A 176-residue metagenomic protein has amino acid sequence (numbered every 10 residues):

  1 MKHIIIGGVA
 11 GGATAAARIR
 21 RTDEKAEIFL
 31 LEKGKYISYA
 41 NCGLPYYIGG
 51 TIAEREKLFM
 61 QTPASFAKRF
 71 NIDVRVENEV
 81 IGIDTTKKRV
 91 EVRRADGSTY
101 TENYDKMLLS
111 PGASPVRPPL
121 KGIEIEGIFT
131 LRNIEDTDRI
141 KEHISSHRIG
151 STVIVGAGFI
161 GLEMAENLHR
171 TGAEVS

Functional and structural regions predicted by a protein language model:
M1-D73, N167-S176: Beta1-alpha1 glycine-rich phosphate/pyrophosphate-binding loop at the start of Rossmann-like nucleotide-binding domains
M1-I4, A64-V155, R170: FAD-binding core/adjacent interface of flavoenzyme oxidoreductases
G7-G12, G112, G156-G161: Conserved phosphate-binding and hydrolysis motifs of nucleotide-dependent enzymes
T14, E135, E163: Active-site phosphate/pyrophosphate-handling residues
F59-M60, T137, G161: Generic non-transmembrane alpha-helix signal with a bias for helix starts/N-cap capping motifs
R117-P118, L162-M164: Glycine/Thr-rich phosphate-binding loops of Rossmann-like dinucleotide-binding domains
